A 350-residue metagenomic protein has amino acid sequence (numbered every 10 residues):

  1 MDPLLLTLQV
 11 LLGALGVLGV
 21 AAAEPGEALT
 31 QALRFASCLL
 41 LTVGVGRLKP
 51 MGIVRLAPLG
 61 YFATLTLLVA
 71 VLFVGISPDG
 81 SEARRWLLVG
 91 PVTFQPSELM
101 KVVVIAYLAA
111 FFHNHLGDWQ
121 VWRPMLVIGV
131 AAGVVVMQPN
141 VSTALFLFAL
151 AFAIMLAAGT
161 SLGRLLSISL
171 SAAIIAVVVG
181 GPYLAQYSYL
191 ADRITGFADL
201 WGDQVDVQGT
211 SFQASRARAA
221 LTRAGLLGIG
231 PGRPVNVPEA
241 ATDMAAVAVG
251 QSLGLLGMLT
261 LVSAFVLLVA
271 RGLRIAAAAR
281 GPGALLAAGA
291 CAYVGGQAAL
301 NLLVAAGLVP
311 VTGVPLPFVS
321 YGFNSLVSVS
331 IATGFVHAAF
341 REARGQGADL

Functional and structural regions predicted by a protein language model:
P3, P25, L48-R55, A245-S252 (+1 more regions): Juxtamembrane loop-transmembrane helix junctions in multi-pass integral membrane proteins, especially the extracellular
P3-P139, A292, L302-P317, Y321-S328 (+1 more regions): Membrane-helix boundary/helix-loop-helix interface segments in multi-pass membrane proteins
C38, P58-L59, A63, V121-M137 (+1 more regions): Hydrophobic alpha-helical segments of polytopic membrane proteins
L40, L48, Y107, A185 (+3 more regions): Transmembrane alpha-helix boundary/anchor motif
V43, A106, A110, A151 (+4 more regions): Transmembrane alpha-helix boundary and packing residues in multipass membrane permease domains and related
F112, A151-R164, P234-G257, P315-V329: Interfacial segments of multi-pass membrane proteins
S167-L261, A279-L286: Hydrophobic, glycine- and aromatic-enriched re-entrant/interface helices and adjoining loop segments
L255-A298: Hydrophobic transmembrane alpha-helices and their immediate junctions
